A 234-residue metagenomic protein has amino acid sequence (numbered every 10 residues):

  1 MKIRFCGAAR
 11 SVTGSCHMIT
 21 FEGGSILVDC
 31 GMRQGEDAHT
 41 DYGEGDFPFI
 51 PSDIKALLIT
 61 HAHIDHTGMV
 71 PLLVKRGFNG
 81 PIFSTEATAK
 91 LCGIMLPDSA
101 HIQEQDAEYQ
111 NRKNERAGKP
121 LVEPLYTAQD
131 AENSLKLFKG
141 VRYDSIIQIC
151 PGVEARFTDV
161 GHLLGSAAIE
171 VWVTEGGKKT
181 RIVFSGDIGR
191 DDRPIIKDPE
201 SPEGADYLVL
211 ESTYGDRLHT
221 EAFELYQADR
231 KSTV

Functional and structural regions predicted by a protein language model:
K2, C16-V28, D46, T180 (+1 more regions): Catalytic cores of nucleotide-enabled group-transfer and carboxylate-activating enzymes in metabolic and assembly-line
K2-C6, T20-F21, V141-E200: Catalytic core of the metallo-beta-lactamase
A9-S11, F21-G80, S84-F138, I188-P199: Pre-active-site segment of Zn-dependent metallo-hydrolases
Y42, F223-D229: Charged helix-capping and loop-helix junction motifs
V171, A205-R217: Gly-rich Lys/Arg/Thr-decorated short loops/hinges at beta-loop-alpha junctions or inter-strand turns that position
I196-K197, H219-F223: Short, solvent-exposed loop/turn segments at secondary-structure boundaries
K231-V234: Conserved small/polar residues in nucleotide/adenosyl-binding loops
